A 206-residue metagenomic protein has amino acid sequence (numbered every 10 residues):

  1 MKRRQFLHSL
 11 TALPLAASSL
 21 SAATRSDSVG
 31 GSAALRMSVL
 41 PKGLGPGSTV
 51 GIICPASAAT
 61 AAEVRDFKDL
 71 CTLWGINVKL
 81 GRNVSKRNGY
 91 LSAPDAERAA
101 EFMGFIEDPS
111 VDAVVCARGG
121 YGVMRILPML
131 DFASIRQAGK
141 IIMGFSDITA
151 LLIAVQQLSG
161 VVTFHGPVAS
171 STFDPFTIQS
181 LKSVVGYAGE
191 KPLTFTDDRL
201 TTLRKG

Functional and structural regions predicted by a protein language model:
R4-S26: N-terminal export signals
L20-A59, V64: C-terminal segment of N-terminal export signals and the immediately downstream linker at the start of the mature
A62-W74: Short, solvent-exposed amphipathic alpha-helices that sit in or adjacent to ligand/effector-binding or catalytic
N83-A138: N-terminal small/polar loop signature for handling phosphorylated ligands or for N-terminal nucleophile
F132-A154, V162-V168: Short, acidic/small-residue loops that bind anionic groups at enzyme active sites
F164, V168-G206: Conserved anion/nucleotide-ligand pocket segment
